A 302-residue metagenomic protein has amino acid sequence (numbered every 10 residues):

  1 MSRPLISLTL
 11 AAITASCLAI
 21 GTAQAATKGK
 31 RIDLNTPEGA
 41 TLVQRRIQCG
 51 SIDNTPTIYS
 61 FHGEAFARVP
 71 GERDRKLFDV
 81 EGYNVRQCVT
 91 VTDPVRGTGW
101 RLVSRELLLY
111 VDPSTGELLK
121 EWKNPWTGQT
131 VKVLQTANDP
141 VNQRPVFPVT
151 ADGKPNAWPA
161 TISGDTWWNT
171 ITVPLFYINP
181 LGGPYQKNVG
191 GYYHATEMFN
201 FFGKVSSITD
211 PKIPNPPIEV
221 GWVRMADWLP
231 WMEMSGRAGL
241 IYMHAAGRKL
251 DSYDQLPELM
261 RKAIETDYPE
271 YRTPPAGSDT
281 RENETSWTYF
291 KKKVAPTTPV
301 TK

Functional and structural regions predicted by a protein language model:
M1-T9: Bacterial N-terminal signal peptides that target proteins for export
T9-L10, L18: Long alpha-helical, hydrophobic tracts
L10-A11, E38, L42-I52, T57 (+2 more regions): A signal for specific C-terminal beta-sheet/loop modules enriched in small/flexible residues with GP/PG/PP motifs
L10-I13, T115: General structural signal for secondary-structure boundaries
A15-Q24: C-terminal segment of classical bacterial N-terminal signal peptides
A26-E106, M243, G247-L250, E265-P269 (+1 more regions): N-terminal segment immediately downstream of the Sec signal-peptide cleavage site in secreted/extracellular proteins
A65-I208: Predominantly extracellular/secreted and cell-surface proteins with exposed, flexible low-complexity segments
V173-K302: A eukaryote-biased signal for long
